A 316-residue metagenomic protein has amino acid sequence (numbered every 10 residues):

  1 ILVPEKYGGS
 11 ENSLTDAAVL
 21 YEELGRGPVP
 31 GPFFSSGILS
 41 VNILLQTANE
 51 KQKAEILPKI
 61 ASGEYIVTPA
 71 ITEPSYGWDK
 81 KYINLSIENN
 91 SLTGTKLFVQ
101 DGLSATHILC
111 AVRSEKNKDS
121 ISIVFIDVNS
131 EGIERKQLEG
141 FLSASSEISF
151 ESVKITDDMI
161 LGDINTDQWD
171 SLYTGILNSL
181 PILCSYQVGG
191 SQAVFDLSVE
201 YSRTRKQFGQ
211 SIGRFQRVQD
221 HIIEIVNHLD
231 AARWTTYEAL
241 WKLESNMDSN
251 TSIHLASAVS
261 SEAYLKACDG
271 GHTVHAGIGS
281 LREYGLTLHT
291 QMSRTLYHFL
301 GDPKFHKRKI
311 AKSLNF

Functional and structural regions predicted by a protein language model:
I1-P28, T47-K51, K59, G63-E64 (+2 more regions): Alpha-helical interface subdomain recognition
V29-K51, D79: N-terminal glycine-rich flavin-associated loop
G31-V41, E64-V67, Q100-T106: FAD-binding core of FAD-dependent oxidoreductases, characterized by glycine-rich FAD pyrophosphate-binding loops
I60, G77-D79, Q100-S104, S114-K118 (+3 more regions): Solvent-exposed alpha-helices and their adjacent loops that cap or buttress functional pockets in soluble metabolic
S62-P74: A short, Trp-centered hydrophobic/proline-enriched beta-strand micro-motif
W78, Y82-I83, F98-V99, D127-D163: Flexible, small-/acidic-enriched active-site or ligand-binding loops
L85-I87: A structural signal for short hydrophobic beta-strand segments in well-ordered beta-sheet cores
T93-I133: A short core secondary-structure module
